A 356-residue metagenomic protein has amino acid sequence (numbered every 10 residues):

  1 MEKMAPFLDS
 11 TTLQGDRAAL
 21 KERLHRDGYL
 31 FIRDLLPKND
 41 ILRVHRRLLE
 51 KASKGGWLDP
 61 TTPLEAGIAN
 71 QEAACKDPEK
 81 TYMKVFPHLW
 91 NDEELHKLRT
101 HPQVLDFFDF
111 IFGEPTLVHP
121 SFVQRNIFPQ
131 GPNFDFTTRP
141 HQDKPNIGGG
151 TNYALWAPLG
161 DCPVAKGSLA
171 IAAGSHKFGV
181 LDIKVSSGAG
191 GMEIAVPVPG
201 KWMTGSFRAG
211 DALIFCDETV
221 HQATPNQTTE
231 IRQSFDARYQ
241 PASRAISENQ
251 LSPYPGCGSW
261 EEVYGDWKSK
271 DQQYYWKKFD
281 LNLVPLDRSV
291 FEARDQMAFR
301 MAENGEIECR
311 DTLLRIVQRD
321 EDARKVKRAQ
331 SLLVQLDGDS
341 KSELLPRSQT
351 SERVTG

Functional and structural regions predicted by a protein language model:
E2, F7, L58, T219-D311 (+4 more regions): Non-heme Fe(II)/2-oxoglutarate
E2-A5, C162-Q222: Double-stranded beta-helix
E2-R26, R33-P140, N146: Non-heme Fe(II)-dependent double-stranded beta-helix
E114-L117, H141-G149, A157-S168, G174-K177: Active-site region of the double-stranded beta-helix
N146-V164, S206, I214, R238-P241: Short, conserved beta-strand element in jelly-roll/cupin
V290, E321-D322: Short inter-helical turns and helix N-cap capping residues of alpha-solenoid HEAT/ARM repeat scaffolds
N304, L336-D339: TPR/TPR-like alpha-solenoid repeats
V317-E321, D337, Q349: A conserved position within tetratricopeptide repeats
